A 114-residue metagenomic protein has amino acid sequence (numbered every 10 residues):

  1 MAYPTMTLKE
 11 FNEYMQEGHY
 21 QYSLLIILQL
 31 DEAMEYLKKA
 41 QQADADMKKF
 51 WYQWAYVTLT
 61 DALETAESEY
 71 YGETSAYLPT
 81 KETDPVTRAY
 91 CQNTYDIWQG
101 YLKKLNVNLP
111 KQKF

Functional and structural regions predicted by a protein language model:
M1, F11, D84-R88: Intrinsic-disorder/low-complexity loop/linker signature
A2-A40: Short terminal alpha-helical segments
E10, E17, Q42, E82 (+1 more regions): Intrinsically disordered, low-complexity peptide-like regions
M34, Q42-D96: Acidic, low-complexity, intrinsically disordered interaction modules
L37, L59-L63, L102, N106: A structural signal for well-ordered alpha-helices, especially hydrophobic packing surfaces of coiled-coils
G100-F114: Terminal, low-structured helical/coil segments at or just beyond the last alpha-helical repeat
